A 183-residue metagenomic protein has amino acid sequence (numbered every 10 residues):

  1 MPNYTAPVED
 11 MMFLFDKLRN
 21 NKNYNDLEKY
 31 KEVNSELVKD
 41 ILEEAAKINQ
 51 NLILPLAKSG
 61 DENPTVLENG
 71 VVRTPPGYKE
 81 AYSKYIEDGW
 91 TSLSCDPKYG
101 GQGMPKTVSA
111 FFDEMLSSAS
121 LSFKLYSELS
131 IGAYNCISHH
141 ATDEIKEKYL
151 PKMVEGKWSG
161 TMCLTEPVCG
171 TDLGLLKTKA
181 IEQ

Functional and structural regions predicted by a protein language model:
M1-L125, E144, K148: Amphipathic, small/basic residue-rich leader segments at the start of a protein or domain
N20-N21, S118, N135-D143, E155 (+2 more regions): Short, well-ordered loop/turn and helix-capping segments at boundaries between secondary-structure elements and domains
S94, Q102, E144-Q183: Glycine-rich, Trp-frequent "lid" loop and neighboring beta-strands that shape and gate the flavin cofactor pocket
K98, L129, E166: Residue-level "edge-of-site" marker
G103-V108, N135-H139, T171-L176: Short acidic, glycine/serine/threonine-rich loops at helix termini
K106, A110-E114, I131-C136, M162: Contiguous, well-ordered alpha-helical segments that form the cores/surfaces of helical PPI scaffolds
L125-D143, G170: N-terminal glycine-rich flavin-associated loop
